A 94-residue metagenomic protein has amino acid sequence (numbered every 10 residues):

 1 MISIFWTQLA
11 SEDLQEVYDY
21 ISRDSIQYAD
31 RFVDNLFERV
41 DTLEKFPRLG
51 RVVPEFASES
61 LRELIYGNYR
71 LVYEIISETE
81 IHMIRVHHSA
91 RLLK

Functional and structural regions predicted by a protein language model:
M1-S60: Basic, Lys/Arg-enriched alpha-helical interface segments
R62-L64: Short acidic-hydrophobic surface loop/beta-edge motif
Y66-K94: Enriched for short, Lys/Arg-rich terminal
